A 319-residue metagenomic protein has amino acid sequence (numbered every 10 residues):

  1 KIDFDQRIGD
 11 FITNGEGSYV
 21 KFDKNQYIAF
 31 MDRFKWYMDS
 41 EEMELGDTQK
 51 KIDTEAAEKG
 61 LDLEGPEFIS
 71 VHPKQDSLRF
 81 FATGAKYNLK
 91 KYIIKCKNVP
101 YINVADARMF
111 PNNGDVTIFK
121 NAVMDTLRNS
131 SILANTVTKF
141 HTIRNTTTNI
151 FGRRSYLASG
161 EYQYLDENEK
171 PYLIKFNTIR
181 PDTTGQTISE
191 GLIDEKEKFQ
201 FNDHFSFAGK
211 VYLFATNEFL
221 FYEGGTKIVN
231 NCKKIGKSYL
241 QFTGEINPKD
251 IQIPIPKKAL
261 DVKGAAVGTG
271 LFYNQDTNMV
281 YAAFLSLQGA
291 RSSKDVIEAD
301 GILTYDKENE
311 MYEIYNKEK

Functional and structural regions predicted by a protein language model:
K1-K319: Structural signature for solvent-exposed beta-strand/loop edge elements and short helix-capping sites, enriched
